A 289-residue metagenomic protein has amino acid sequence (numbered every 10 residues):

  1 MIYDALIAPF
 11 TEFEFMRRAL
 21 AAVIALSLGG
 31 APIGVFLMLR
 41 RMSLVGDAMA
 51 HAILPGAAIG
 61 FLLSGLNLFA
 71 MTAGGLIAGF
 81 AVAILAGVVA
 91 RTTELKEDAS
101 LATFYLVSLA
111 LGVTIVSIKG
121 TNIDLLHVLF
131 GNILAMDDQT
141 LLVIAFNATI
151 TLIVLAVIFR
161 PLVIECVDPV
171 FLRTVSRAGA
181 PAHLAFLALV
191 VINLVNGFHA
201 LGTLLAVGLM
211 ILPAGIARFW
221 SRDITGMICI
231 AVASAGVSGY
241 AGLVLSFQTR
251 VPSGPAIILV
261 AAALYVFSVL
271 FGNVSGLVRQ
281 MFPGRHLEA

Functional and structural regions predicted by a protein language model:
M1-L28: Membrane-interfacial amphipathic/re-entrant helices at transmembrane-helix boundaries
Y3-F10, T93, S100-R160: Transmembrane helix-bundle core of multi-pass membrane transporters and related energy-transducing complexes
L20-A25, T72-I77, A99-T103, L141-F146 (+3 more regions): Hydrophobic alpha-helical transmembrane segments
V35-A50, L54-N122, A217-C229, S246-Q248 (+1 more regions): Short loop segments and helix-boundary regions at transmembrane helix junctions of multi-pass inner-membrane proteins
A52-G60, T103-I115, A135-M136, G179-L189 (+2 more regions): Small-residue-rich segments of transmembrane alpha-helices in multi-pass membrane proteins, especially helix faces
L141-P213: Helix-loop-helix "hairpin" substructures at the membrane interface of multi-pass membrane proteins
L204-P255: Transmembrane alpha-helical segments in multi-pass inner-membrane proteins
V251-A289: Cytosolic-side transmembrane-helix boundaries in multi-pass membrane proteins
